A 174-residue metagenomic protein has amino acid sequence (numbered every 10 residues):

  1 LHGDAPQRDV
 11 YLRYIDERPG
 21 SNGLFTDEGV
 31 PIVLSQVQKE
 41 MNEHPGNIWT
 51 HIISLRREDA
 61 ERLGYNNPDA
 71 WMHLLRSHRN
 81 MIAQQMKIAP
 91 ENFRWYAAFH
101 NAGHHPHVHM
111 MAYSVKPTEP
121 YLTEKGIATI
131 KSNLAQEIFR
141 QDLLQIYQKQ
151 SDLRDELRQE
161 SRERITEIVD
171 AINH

Functional and structural regions predicted by a protein language model:
L1-P106, M111-H174: N-terminal nicking endonuclease/strand-transfer module with a His-rich metal-binding environment and a catalytic Tyr
